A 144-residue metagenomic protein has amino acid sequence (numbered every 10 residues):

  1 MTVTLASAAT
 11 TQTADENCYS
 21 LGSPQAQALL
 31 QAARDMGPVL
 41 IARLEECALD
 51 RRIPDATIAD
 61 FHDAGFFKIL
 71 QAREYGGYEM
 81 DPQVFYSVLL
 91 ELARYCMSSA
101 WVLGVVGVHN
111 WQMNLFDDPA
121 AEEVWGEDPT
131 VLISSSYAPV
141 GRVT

Functional and structural regions predicted by a protein language model:
M1-Q25: Intrinsic disorder at enzyme termini
L5-A8, Q31, D63, Q71: Residue-level detector of intrinsically disordered, flexible termini and proteolytic processing junctions
T13-S20, Q31-M36, H62-F66, F116-D117: Short amphipathic alpha-helical segments, especially helix-boundary/capping motifs
G22, A26-L29, A33, P54 (+2 more regions): Generic structural signal for well-ordered, non-membrane alpha-helical segments in soluble metabolic enzymes
L30-Q31, G37-L40, L44-C47: N- or domain-start disorder-to-order transition segments that initiate the globular core
R51: Active-site-proximal polar cores
D55-D63, K68-T144: Glycine-rich flavin
